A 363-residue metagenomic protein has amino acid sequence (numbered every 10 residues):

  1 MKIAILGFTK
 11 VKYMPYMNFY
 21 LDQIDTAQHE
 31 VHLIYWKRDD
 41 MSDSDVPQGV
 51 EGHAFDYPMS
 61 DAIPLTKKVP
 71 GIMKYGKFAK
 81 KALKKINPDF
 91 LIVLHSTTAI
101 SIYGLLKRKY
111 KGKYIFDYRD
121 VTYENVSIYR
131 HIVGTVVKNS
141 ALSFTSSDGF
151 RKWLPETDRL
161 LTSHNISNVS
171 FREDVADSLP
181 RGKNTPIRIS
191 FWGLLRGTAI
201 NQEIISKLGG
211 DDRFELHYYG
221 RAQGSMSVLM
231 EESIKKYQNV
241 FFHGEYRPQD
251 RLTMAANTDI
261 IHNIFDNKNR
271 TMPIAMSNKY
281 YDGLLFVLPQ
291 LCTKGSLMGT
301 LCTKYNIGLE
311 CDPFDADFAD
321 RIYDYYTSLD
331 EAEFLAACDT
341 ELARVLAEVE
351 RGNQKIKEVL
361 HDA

Functional and structural regions predicted by a protein language model:
M1-M41, L142, I204-D212: N-terminal subdomain of nucleotide-sugar transferases
I5-L6, F144, L179-I200, I204-S206 (+2 more regions): Conserved donor-binding/catalytic core segment of Leloir-type glycosyltransferases
K12, T26-G71, R221, K294: N-terminal strand-loop element at the rim of the active site of nucleotide-sugar-dependent glycosyltransferases
Y13-M14, D40-S42, K74-G76, F90-K109 (+1 more regions): An aromatic- and histidine-rich active-site surface loop
V126, V133-D174, T300: A short, active-site helix/loop in glycosyltransferases that binds the activated sugar's phosphate group
R196-A199, Q249-M254, I261-D282, L291-T300: Nucleotide-sugar-dependent
Y218-G220, S227-N257: Nucleotide-activated donor-binding/catalytic signature segment of Leloir-type glycosyltransferases, i.e., the conserved
P313-D320, T327-D362: A charged, aromatic-enriched C-terminal amphipathic alpha-helix characteristic of glycosyltransferases across folds
